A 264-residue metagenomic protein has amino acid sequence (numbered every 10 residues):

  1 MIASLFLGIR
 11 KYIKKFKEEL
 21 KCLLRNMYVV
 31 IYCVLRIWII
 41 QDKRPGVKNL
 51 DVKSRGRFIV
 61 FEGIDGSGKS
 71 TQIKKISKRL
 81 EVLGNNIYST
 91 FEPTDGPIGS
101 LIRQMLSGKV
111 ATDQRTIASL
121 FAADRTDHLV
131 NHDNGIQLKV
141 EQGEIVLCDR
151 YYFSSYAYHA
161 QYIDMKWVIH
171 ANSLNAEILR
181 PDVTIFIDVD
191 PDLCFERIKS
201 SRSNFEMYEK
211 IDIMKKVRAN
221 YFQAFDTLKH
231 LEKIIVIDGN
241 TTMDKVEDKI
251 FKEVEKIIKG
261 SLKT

Functional and structural regions predicted by a protein language model:
I13-F16, L24-N26, V30, V34 (+4 more regions): NTP-dependent small-molecule kinase module
S54-F58: Pre-Walker A (Motif I) flank of P-loop NTPase domains
F61: Hydrophobic anchor at the beta1->P-loop junction of P-loop NTPases
G66: Walker A (P-loop) phosphate-binding loop of P-loop NTPases
K69: Conserved lysine of the Walker
Q72: Hydrophobic positions on the alpha1 helix immediately C-terminal to the Walker A/P-loop
N85-H170, N175-A176: ATP-dependent small-molecule kinase phosphotransfer cores that center on conserved nucleotide phosphate-binding segments
R150, S155-A219: A glycine- and Lys/Arg-enriched "phosphate-lid" helix/loop adjacent to the NTP-binding pocket of small-molecule kinases
